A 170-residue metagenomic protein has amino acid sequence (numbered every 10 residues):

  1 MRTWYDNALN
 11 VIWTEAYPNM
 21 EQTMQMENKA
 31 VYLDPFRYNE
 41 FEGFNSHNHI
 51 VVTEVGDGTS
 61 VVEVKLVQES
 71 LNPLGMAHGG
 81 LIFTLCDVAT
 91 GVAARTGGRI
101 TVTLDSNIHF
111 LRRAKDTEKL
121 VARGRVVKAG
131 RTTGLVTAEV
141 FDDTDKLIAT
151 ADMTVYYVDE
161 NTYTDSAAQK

Functional and structural regions predicted by a protein language model:
R2-K170: Terminal targeting signals and extreme-terminal segments of soluble enzymes
